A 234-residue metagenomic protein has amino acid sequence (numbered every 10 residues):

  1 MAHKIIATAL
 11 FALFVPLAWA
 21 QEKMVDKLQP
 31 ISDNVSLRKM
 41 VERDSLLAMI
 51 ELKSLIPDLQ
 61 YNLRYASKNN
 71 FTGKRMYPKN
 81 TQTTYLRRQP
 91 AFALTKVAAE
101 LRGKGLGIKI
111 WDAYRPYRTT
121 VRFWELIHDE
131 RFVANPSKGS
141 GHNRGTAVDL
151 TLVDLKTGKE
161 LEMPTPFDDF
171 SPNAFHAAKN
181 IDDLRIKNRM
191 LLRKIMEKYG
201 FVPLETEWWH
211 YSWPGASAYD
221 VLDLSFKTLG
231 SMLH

Functional and structural regions predicted by a protein language model:
M1-M24: Bacterial Sec-dependent N-terminal signal peptides
L13-F14, R122, D220: Alpha-helical transmembrane segments and their juxtamembrane interfaces
V15, G107, T120, L204-E205 (+1 more regions): Acidic, low-complexity intrinsically disordered regions
A20-W111, L126, E130-T206, G215-H234: Extracytoplasmic cell-surface/polysaccharide-interacting catalytic and binding patches
R115-H128: Long, hydrophobic, well-ordered secondary-structure blocks that form the structural core and pocket-lining surfaces
Y117-T120, Y211-A218: Beta-rich nucleic-acid/ligand-interaction surfaces
